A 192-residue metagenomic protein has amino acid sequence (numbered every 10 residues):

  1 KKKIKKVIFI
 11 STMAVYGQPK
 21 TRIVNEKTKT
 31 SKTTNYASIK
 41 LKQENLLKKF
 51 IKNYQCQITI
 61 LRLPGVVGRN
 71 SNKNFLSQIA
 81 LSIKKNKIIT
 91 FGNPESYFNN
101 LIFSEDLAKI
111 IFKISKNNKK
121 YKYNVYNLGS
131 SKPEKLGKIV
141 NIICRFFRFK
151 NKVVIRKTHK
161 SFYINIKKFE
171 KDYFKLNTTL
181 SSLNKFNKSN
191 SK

Functional and structural regions predicted by a protein language model:
K1, L46-L47, I110, I114: Hydrophobic positions on the long internal alpha-helix of Rossmann-like NAD(P)-dependent oxidoreductase domains
K1-N35: Conserved Rossmann-fold NAD(P)-dependent oxidoreductase catalytic core, especially the SDR/UDP-sugar
K6, Q57-T59, N124: Structural signature of beta-strand start/N-cap positions in the alpha/beta core of ABC transporter nucleotide-binding
T12-M13, K29, N35, L63-R69 (+2 more regions): Active-site pre-Tyr helix/loop in NAD(P)-dependent dehydrogenases
Q18-K20, N70-N72, G137-I139: Short glycine-/acidic-enriched loop or helix-start segments at secondary-structure transitions that form or flank
N35, I39-K42: Active-site helix of classical SDR
N45-N99, S104, A108, I143: NAD(P)-dependent short-chain dehydrogenase/reductase
K87, F91-P94, N99-K192: C-terminal substrate-binding subdomain of Rossmann-fold SDR/epimerase-dehydratase oxidoreductases
